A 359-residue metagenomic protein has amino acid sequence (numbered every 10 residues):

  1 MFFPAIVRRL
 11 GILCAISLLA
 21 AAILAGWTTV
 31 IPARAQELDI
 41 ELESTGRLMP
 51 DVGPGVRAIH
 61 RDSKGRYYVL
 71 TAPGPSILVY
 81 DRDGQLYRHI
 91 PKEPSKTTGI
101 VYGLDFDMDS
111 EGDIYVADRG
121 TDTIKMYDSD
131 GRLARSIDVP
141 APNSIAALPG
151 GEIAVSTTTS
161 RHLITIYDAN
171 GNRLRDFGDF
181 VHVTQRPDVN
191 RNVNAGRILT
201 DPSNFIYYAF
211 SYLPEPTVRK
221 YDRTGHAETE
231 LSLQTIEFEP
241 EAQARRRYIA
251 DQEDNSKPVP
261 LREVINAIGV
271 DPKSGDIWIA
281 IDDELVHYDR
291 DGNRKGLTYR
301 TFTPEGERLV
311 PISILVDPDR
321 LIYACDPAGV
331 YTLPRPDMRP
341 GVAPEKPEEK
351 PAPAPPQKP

Functional and structural regions predicted by a protein language model:
F2-L18: Bacterial N-terminal signal peptides that target proteins for export
L18-L24: Hydrophobic core
G26-P359: Eukaryotic scaffold repeat domains enriched in small/polar residues
